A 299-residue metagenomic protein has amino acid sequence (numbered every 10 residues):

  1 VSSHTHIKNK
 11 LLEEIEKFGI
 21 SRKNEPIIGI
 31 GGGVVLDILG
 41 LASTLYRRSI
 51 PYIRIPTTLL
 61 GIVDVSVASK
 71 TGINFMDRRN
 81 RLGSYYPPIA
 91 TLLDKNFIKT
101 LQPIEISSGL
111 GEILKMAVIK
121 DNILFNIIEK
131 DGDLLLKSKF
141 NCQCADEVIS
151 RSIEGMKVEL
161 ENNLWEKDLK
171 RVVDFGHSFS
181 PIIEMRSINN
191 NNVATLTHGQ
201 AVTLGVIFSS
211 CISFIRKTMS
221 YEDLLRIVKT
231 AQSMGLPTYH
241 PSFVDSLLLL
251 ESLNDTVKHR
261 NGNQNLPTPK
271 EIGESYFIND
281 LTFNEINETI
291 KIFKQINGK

Functional and structural regions predicted by a protein language model:
V1-P26: ATP/NTP phosphate-donor binding region
H6, V34-V35: Residue-level detector of alpha-helix initiation sites
I30-G32, F175-G176: Glycine-rich beta-strand-to-loop/alpha-helix junction loops that act as flexible
L36, G40, S180: Short active-site segment of divalent metal-dependent hydrolases/proteases that encodes the spacing between
G40-L134: A glycine/threonine-rich phosphate-anchoring loop and its flanking beta-alpha core in nucleotide/phosphate-binding
G111-I113, T218-K299: C-terminal charged capping/lid subdomain of soluble metabolic enzymes
D131-V244: Active-site segments that bind and position negatively charged phosphate/pyrophosphate groups
